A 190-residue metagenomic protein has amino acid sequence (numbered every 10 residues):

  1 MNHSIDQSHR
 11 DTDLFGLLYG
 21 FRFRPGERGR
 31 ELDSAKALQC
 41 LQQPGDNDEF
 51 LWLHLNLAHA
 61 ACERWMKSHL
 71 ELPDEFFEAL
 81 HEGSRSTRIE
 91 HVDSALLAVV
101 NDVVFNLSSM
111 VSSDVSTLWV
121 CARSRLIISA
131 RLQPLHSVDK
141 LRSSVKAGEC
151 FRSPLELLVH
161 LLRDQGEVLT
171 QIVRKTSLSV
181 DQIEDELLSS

Functional and structural regions predicted by a protein language model:
M1-S190: Peripheral, non-transmembrane regulatory/ligand-interaction domains of membrane transport proteins
